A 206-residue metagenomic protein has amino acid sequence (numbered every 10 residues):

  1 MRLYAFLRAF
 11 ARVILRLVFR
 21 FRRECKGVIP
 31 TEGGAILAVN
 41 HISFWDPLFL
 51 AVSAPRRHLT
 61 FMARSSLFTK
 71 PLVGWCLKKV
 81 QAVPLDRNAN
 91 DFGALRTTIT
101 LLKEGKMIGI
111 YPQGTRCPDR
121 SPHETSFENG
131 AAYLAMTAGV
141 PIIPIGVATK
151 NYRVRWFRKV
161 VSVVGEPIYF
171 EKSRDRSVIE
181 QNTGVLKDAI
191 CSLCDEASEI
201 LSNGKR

Functional and structural regions predicted by a protein language model:
M1-R22: N-terminal membrane-anchoring alpha-helices
L7, R16, P30-A89: Catalytic core of membrane glycerolipid acyltransferases/transacylases, capturing the structured, soluble-facing
A11, K79-L85, G114-P118: Short, basic, glycine/proline-bearing loop/turn elements
R16-E24, A89, I145-G146: Short gly/ser/thr-rich secondary-structure transition/capping motifs
R22-E32: Membrane-interface helix-loop junction between the first two transmembrane segments
R23, K70, F92-L95: Structural motif corresponding to alpha-helix initiation and N-cap regions
N88-D91, E124: A conditional alpha-helix N-cap/helix-loop micro-motif detector
L95-R206: Non-catalytic C-terminal accessory region of glycerolipid acyltransferases and related lyso-lipid remodeling enzymes
